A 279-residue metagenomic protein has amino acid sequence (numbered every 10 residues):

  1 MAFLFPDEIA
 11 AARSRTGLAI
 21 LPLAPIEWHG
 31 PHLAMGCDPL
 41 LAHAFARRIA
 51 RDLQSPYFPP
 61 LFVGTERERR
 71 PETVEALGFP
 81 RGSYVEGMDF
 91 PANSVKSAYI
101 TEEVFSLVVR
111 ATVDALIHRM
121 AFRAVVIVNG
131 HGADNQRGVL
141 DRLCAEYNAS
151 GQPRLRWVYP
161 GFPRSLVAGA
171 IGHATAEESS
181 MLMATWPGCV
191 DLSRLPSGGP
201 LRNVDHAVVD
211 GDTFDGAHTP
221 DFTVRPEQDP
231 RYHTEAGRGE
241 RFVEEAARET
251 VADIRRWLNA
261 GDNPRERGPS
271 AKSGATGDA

Functional and structural regions predicted by a protein language model:
M1-V126, G130-A279: Extended, histidine- and acidic-residue-enriched regions that form the cofactor-binding/catalytic faces
